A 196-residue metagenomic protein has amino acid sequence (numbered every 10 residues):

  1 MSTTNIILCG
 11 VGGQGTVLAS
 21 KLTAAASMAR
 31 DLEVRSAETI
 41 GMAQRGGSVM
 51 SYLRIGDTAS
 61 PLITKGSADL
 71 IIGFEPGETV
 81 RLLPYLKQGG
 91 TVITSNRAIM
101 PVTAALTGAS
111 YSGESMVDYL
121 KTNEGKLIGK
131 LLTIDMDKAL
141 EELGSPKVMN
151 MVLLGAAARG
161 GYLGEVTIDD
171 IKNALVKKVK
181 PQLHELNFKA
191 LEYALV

Functional and structural regions predicted by a protein language model:
M1-V196: Active-site cofactor/cluster-binding pocket
